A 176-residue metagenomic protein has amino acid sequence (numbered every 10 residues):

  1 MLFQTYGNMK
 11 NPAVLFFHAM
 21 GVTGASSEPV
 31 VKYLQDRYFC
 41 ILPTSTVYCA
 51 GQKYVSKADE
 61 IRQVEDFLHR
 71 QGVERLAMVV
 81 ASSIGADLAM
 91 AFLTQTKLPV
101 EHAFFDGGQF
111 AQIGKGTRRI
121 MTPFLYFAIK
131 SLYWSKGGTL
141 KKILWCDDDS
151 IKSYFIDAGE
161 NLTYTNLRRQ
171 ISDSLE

Functional and structural regions predicted by a protein language model:
L2-A50: Conserved HGGG/HGGXW glycine-rich cap/lid loop of the alpha/beta-hydrolase fold
A13, F39, M78, V100-H102: Structural signature of beta-strand start/N-cap positions in the alpha/beta core of ABC transporter nucleotide-binding
P29, A91-Q95: Active-site signature of alpha/beta-hydrolase-fold catalytic machinery across serine- and Asp/Cys-nucleophile hydrolases
I41-M78: Active-site loop/oxyanion-hole signature of alpha/beta-hydrolase fold enzymes
I41-P43, S82, D106: The conserved SAM/SAH-binding core of class I Rossmann-like methyltransferase domains, concentrating on the hydrophobic
V80-G85, A89: Gly/Ala-rich beta-loop-alpha elbow adjacent to hydrolase catalytic centers
T94-Q95, V100-S131: Flexible "cap/lid" loop of the alpha/beta hydrolase fold
K115-T117, L132-E176: Conserved alpha/beta-hydrolase catalytic His-Asp/Glu region
